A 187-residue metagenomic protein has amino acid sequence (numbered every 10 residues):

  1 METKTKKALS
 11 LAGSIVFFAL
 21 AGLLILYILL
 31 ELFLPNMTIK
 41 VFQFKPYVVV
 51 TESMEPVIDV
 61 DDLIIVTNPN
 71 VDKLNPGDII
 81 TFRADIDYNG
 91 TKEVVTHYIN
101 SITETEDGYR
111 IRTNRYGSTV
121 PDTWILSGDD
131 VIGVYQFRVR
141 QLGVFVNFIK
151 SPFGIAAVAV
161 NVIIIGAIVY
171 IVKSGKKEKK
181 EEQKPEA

Functional and structural regions predicted by a protein language model:
M1-D59, N68-N70, R140, V144-A187: Protein maturation boundaries and topogenic segments
F18-L24, V95, N100-R110: Compositionally biased, low-hydrophobicity segments enriched in charged and small polar residues
M37-E104: Membrane-proximal low-complexity regions enriched in glycine and acidic/polar residues
T51, D61-D62, I80, R115-S118 (+3 more regions): Generic hydrophobic/packing signal
V60-I64, D78-T81, V95-H97, R110-I111 (+4 more regions): Surface-exposed beta-strand edges and their flanking turn/coil or helix-capping segments
N100-N147: Extended, hydrophilic extramembrane loops/domains of integral membrane proteins
